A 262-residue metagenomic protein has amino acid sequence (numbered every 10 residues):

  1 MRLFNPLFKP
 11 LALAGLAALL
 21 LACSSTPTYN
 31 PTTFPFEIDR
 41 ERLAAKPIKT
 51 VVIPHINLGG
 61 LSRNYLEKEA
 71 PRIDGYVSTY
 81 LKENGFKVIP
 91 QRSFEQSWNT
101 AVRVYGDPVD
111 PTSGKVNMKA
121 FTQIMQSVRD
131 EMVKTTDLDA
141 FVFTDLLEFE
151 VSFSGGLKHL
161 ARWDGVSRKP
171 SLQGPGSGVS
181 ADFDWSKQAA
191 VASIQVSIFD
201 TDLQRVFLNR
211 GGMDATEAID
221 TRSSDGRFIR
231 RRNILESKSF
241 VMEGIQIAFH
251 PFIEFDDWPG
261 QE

Functional and structural regions predicted by a protein language model:
M1-A12: Bacterial N-terminal signal peptides that target proteins for export
R2-L3, K68, K158-A161: Short secondary-structure boundary/capping segments
P6, P35-I38, Q126-R129: Short alpha-helical segments and helix-capping/turn motifs at coil-helix boundaries
A17, A44-A45, T135-L138: Alpha-helix termination/capping residues and helix-transition junctions
C23-P47, E148-E262: C-terminal/domain-edge helix-coil "capping" segments
K46-R63, D107, F228-I229: Acidic/histidine-rich, surface-exposed loop or edge segments in extracytoplasmic proteins
G59-V151, Q195, F199, L203-N209: N-terminal segment of the mature soluble domain
